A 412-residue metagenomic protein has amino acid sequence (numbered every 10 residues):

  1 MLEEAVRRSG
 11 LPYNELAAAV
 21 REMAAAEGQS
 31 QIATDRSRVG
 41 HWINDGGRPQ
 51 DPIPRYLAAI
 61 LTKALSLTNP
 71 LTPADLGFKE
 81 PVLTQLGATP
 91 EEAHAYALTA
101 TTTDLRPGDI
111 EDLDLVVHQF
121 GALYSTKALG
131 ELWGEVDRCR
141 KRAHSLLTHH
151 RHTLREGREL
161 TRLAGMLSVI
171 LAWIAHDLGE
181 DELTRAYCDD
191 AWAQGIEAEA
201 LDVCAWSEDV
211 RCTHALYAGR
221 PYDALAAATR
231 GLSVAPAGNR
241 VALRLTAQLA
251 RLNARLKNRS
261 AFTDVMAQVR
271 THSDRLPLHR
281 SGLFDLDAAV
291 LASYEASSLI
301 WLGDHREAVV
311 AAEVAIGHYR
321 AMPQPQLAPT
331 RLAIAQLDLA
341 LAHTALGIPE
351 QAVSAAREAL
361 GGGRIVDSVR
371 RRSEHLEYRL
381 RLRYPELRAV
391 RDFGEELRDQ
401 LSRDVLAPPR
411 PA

Functional and structural regions predicted by a protein language model:
M1-A26: A short, Lys/Arg-rich alpha-helix, primarily the initiator
L11, L98-T102: Extended, low-complexity intrinsically disordered regions enriched in serine/proline/glycine/threonine
E22-P49: Recognition helix of helix-turn-helix/homeodomain-like DNA-binding domains that insert into the DNA major groove
G46-N69: DNA major-groove recognition helix of helix-turn-helix/homeodomain DNA-binding modules
T62-F78, L291: Short C-terminal boundary/hinge segments that cap the last helix of small helical domains
T72-H94: Domain-level recognition of soluble alpha/beta enzyme cores, biased toward histidine phosphatases/phosphomutases
T101-L105, I110, D114-A412: Conserved binding/catalytic microenvironments
